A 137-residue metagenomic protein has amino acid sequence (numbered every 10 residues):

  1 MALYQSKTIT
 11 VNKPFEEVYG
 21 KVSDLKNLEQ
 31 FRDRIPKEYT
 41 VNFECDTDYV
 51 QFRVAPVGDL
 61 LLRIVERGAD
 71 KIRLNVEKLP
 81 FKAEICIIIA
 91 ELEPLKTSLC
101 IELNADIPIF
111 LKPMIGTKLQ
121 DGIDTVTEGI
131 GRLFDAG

Functional and structural regions predicted by a protein language model:
M1-E44: Hydrophobic ligand-binding cavity/cleft-lining segments
M1-V11, L92-S98, Q120, R132 (+1 more regions): Hydrophobic-ligand-binding modules of eukaryotic lipid transfer/binding families
A2-T8, Y49, D59, K71 (+2 more regions): Intrinsic-disorder/low-complexity, polar/charged segments enriched in Ser/Thr/Lys/Arg/Asp/Glu/Gln
N12-E16, V65-G68, I88-S98: A short, structured loop/turn motif at beta-sheet edges
V18-V22, L28, I64, L99-I101 (+1 more regions): Hydrophobic pocket/interface hotspot
L25-F31, G122-G129, L133: Conserved short hydrophobic interaction patches
E29-Q30, Y39-P80, R132-G137: Glycine-rich portal/gate segments that line the openings of hydrophobic small-molecule binding cavities
E77-E128: Beta-strand/loop substructures that line and gate deep hydrophobic ligand-binding cavities in soluble
